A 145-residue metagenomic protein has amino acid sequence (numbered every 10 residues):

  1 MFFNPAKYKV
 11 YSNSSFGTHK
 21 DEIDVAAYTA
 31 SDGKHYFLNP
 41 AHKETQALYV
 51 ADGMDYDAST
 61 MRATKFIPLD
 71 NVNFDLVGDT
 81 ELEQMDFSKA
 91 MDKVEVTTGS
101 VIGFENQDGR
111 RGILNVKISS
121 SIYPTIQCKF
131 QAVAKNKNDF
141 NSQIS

Functional and structural regions predicted by a protein language model:
M1-D92, K135-S145: N-terminal "domain-start" segment
V72-I126, F130-N138: Acidic, glycine-rich flexible loop segments
